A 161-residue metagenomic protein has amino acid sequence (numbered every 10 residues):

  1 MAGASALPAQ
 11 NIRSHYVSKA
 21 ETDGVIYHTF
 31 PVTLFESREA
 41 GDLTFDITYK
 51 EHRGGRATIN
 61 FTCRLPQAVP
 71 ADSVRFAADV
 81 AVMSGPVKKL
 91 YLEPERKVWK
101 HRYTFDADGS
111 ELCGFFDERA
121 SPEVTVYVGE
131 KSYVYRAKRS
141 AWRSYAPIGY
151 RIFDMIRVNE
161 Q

Functional and structural regions predicted by a protein language model:
S5-A9: Sec/Tat signal peptide C-region and signal peptidase I cleavage site
Q10-A68: An ectodomain-focused feature that recognizes extracytoplasmic/extracellular
A20, R75-F76, V126: Short aromatic-centered micro-motifs
F35-S37, P70-A78, A107-D117: Phosphate-binding glycine-rich loops and adjacent basic patches that engage nucleotide phosphates, nucleic-acid
F45, A71, G149-I152: Conserved short hydrophobic patches within well-ordered secondary structure
A57-E93: Mid-length scaffold segments of soluble, non-membrane domains
A81-Q161: Internal interaction segment
